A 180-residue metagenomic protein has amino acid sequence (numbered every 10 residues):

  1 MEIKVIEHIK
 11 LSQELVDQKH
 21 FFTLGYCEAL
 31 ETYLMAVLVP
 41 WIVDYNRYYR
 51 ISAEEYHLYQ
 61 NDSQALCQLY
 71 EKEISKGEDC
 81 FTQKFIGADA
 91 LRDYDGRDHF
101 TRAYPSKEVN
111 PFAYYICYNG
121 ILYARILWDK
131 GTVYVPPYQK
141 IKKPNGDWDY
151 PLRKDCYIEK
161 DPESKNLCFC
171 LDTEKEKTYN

Functional and structural regions predicted by a protein language model:
E2-I158, N166, C170: Extended, alpha-helix-rich binding/interface surfaces that flank or overlap catalytic cores and mediate recognition
